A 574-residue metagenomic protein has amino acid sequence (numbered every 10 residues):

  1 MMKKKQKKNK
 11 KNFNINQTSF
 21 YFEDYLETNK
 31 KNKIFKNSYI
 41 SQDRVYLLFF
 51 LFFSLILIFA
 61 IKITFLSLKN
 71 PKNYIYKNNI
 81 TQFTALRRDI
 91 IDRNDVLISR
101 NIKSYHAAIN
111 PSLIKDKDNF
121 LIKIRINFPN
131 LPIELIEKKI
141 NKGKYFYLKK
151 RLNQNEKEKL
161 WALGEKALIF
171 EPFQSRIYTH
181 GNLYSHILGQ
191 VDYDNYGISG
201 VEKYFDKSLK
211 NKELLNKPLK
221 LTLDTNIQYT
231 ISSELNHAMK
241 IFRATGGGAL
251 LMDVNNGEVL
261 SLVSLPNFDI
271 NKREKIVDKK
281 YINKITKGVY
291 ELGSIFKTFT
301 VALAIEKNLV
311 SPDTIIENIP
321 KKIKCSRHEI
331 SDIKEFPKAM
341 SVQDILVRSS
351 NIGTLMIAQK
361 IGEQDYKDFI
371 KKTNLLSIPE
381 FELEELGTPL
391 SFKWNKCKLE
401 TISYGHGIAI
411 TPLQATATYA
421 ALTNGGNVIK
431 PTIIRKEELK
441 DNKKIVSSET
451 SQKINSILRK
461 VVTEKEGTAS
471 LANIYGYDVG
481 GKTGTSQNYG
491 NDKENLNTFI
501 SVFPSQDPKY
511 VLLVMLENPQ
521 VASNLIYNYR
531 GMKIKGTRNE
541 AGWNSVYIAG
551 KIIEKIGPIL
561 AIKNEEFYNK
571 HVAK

Functional and structural regions predicted by a protein language model:
M1-R273, Q364-N374, N524-K574: Periplasmic/cell-envelope proteins involved in peptidoglycan metabolism and beta-lactam response
Y25-L26, L97-S99, A249, D253-S294 (+4 more regions): Beta-lactam-recognizing serine transpeptidase/beta-lactamase-like catalytic domain environment
